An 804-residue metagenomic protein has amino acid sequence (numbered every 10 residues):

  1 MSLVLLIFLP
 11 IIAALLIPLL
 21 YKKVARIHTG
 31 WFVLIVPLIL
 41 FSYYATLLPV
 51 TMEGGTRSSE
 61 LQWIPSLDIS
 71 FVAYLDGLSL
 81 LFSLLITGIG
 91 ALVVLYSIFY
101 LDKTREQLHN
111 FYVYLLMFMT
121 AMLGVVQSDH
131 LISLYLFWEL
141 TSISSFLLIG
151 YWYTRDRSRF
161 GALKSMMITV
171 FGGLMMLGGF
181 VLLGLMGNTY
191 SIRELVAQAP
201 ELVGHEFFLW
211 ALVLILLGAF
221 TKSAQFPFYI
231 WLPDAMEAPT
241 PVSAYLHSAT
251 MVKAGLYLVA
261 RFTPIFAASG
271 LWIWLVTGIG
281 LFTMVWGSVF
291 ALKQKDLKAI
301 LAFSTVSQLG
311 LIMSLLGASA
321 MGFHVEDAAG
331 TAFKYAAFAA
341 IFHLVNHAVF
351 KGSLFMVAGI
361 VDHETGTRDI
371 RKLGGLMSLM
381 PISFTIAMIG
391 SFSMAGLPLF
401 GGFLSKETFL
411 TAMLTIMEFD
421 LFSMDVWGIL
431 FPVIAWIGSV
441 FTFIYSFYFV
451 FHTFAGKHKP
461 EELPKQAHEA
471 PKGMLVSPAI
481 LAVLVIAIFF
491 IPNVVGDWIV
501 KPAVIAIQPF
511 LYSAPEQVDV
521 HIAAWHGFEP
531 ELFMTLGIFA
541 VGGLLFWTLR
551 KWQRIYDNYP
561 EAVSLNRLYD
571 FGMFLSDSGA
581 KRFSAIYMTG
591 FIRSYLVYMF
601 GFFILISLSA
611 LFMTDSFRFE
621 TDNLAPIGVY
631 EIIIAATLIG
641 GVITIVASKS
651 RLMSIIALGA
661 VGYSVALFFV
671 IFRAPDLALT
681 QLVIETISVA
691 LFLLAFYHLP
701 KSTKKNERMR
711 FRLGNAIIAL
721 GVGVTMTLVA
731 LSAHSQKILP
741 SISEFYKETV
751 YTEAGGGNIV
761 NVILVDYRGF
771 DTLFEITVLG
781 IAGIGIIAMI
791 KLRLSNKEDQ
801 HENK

Functional and structural regions predicted by a protein language model:
M1, A674-V689: Membrane-embedded alpha-helical segments of integral membrane proteins
M1-D497, A523-Q553, D577, R593-T614 (+5 more regions): ...captures the hydrophobic TM-helix bundle architecture rather than a specific catalytic motif, and can also fire on
H130, K295-D296, S648-S650, A674: Short loop-to-helix capping motifs
E139-L140, G659, I684: A short beta-strand motif that forms part of the nucleic acid-binding face of small beta-barrel RNA-binding folds
K465, R708-M709, E798-D799: Charge-rich, acidic-biased intrinsically disordered regions
V495-I656, A660, S664-F669, D676-T680 (+1 more regions): Aromatic-capped, Gly/Pro-kinked transmembrane alpha-helices
I656, V683-I687, F692-F696: Conserved RecA-like P-loop NTPase helicase motor core
H698-F711: Cytosolic-side transmembrane helix boundary signature
